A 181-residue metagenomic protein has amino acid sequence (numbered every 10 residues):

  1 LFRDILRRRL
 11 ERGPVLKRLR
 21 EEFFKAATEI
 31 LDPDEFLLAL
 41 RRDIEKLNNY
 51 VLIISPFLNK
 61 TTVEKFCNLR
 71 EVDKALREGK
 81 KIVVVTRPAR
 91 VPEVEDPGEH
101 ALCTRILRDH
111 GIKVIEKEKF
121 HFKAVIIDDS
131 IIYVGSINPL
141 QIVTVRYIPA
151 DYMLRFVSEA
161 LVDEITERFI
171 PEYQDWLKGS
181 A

Functional and structural regions predicted by a protein language model:
L1-K17, I132-A181: Signature of lipid phosphatidyltransferase scaffolds
P14-D34, N49-K60: Acidic/glycine-enriched edge-of-secondary-structure segments
F36, L40-D109: Primarily the HKD phosphodiesterase
I112-K117: General small-molecule cofactor/ligand-binding pocket signal
F120: Conserved catalytic or regulatory cores that recognize and/or transform ribose-phosphate-containing ligands
K123-I126: Short beta-strand scaffold segments in enzyme catalytic cores
